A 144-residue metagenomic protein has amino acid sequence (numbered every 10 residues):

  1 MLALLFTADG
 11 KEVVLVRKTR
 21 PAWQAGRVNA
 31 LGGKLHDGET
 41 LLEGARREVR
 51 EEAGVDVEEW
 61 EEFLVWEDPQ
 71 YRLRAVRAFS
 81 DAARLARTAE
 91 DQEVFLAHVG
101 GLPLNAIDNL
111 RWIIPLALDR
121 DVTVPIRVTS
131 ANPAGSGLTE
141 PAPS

Functional and structural regions predicted by a protein language model:
M1-V14, K34: Conserved N-terminal beta-strand and adjoining loop/helix that marks the start of the Nudix/MutT-like hydrolase domain
A8-G10, P21, P69: Short strand-connecting beta-turns/loops that link adjacent beta-strands
L15, E59-F63, V124: A short linear hydrophobic-aromatic micro-motif
A22-G26: A conserved beta-turn-beta hairpin within the catalytic core of GNAT-like acetyltransferases that forms part
A30-L64, V76: The catalytic Nudix box helix
L64-W66, S130: A general secondary-structure junction signal
W66-V99, P103-V122: Active-site-adjacent beta-strand/loop module that shapes the phosphate/pyrophosphate-binding cleft
P115-S144: Charged phosphate-binding loop/patch that engages nucleotide di/tri-phosphates or the phosphate backbone of nucleic
